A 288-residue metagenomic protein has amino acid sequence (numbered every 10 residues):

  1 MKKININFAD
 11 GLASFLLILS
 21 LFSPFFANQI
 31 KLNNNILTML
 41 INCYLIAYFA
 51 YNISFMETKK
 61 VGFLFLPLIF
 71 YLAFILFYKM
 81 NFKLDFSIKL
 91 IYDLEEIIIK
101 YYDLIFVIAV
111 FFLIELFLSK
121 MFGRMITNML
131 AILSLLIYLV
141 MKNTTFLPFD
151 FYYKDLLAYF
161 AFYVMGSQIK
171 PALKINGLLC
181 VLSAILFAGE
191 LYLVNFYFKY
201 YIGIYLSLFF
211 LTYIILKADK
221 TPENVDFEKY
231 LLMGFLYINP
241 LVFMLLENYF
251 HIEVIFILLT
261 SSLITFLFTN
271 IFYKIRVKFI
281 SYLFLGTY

Functional and structural regions predicted by a protein language model:
M1-A13, F122-I126: N-terminal membrane topogenic signal
A9-A13, N35-I46, N52-F112, F227-I238 (+2 more regions): Transmembrane alpha-helical segments and their boundary/interface "anchor" motifs in multi-pass integral membrane
F15-N28, L76-N81: Alpha-helical transmembrane segments of multi-pass membrane proteins
Q29-N42, I91-F106, N143-F162, E190-L211 (+1 more regions): Interfacial loop-to-helix transition and helix-capping segments at the boundaries of transmembrane helices
A50-T58, I114-F122, V140-M141, M165-K174 (+2 more regions): Structural signal for the C-terminal ends of transmembrane alpha-helices and the immediately following loop
T58-K60, F112-L135, Q168-L182, V254: Solvent-exposed interhelical
M141, T145, P171-T260: Alpha-helical transmembrane segments and terminal signal-anchor/GPI-anchor hydrophobic tails, characterized by long
R276-Y288: Membrane-proximal cytoplasmic C-terminal regulatory module of class A 7TM GPCRs
